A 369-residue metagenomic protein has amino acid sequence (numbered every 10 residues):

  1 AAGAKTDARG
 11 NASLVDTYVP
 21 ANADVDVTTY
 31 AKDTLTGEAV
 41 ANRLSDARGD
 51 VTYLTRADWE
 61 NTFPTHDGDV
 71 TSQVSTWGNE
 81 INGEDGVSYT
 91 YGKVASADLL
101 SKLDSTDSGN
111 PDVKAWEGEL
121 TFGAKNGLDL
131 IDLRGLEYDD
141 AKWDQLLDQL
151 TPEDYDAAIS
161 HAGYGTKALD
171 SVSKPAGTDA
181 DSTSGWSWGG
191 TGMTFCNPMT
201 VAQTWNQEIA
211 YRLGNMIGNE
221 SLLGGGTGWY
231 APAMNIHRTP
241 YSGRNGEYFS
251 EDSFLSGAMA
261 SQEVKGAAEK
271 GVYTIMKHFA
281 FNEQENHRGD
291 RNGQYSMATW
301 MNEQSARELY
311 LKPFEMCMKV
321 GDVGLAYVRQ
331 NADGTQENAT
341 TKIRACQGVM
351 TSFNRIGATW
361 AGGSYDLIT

Functional and structural regions predicted by a protein language model:
A1-T369: Glycoside hydrolase catalytic-domain context in secreted enzymes
